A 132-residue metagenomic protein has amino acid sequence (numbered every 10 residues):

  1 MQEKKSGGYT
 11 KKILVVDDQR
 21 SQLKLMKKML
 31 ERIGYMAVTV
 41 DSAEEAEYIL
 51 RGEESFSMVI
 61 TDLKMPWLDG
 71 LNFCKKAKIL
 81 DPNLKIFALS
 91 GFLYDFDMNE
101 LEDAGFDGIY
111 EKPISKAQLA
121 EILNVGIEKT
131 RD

Functional and structural regions predicted by a protein language model:
M1-K12, S115-D132: Non-catalytic signal-transmission and effector/linker regions of two-component phosphorelay proteins
R20-V38: Two-component/phosphorelay signaling modules centered on CheY-like receiver
D41-E45, D69-F73: Acidic catalytic/metal-coordinating carboxylates
E54-I60: Active-site beta3 strand of CheY-like receiver
M65: Receiver (REC) domain active-site loop signature in two-component systems and cognate sites in sensor histidine kinases
N72, L93-I109, A117-E121: Alpha4 helix (beta4-alpha4-beta5 surface) of REC/receiver domains from two-component response regulators
K112: A Lys-centered signature of the CheY-like receiver
